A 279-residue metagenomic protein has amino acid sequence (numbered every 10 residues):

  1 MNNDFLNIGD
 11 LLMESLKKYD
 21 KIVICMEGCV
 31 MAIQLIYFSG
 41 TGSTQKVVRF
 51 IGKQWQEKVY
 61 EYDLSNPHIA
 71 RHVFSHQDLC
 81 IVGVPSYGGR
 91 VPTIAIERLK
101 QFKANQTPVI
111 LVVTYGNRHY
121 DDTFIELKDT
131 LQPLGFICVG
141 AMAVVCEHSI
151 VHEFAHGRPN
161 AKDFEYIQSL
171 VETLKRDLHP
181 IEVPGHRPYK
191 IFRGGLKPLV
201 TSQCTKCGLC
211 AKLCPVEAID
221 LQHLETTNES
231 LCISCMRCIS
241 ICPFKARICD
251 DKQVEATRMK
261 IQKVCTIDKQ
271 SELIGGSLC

Functional and structural regions predicted by a protein language model:
D4, C29-V30, L221, M236: Proteins with a high burden of low-complexity, intrinsically disordered sequence enriched in S/T/G/P/A and R, requiring
F5-L6, L11: Short hydrophobic targeting helices and cationic amphipathic motifs that mediate membrane/organellar targeting
D20, M26, A32-Q34, S39-G195 (+2 more regions): FMN-binding flavodoxin-like domain, especially the glycine-rich phosphate-binding loop
V200, T205, L209-I233, R237-V254: Iron-sulfur cluster-binding cysteine motifs and their immediate structural context in ferredoxin-like electron-transfer
